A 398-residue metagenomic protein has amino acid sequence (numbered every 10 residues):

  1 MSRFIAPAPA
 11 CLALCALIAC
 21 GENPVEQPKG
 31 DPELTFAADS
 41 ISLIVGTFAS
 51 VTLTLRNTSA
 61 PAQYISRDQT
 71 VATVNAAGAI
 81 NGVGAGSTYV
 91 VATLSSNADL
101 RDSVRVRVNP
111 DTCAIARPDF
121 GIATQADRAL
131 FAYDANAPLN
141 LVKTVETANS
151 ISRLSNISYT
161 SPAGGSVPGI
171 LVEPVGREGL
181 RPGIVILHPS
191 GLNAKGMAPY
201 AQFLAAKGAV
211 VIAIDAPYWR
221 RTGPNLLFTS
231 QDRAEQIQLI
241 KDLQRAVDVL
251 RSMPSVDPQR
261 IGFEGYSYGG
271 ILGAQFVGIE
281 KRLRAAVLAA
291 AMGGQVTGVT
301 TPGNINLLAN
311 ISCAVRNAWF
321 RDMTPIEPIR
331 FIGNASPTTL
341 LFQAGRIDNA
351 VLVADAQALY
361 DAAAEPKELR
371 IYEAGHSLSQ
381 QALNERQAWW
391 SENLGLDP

Functional and structural regions predicted by a protein language model:
G21-T112: Extracytoplasmic soluble-region selector
A132-R177: N-terminal cap/lid segment of alpha/beta-hydrolase-fold proteins
G169, G179-P189: Short beta-strand element of the alpha/beta-hydrolase
L187-K241, A246, G298-I305: Cap/lid segment of the alpha/beta-hydrolase catalytic domain
G270-R321, L378-Q381: Hydrolase active-site cap/lid region
A335-S336, L341-A344: Short beta-strand/loop motif that positions the catalytic acidic residue of the alpha/beta-hydrolase fold
N349-D355: Conserved alpha/beta-hydrolase "acid-adjacent" motif
Q357-P398: C-terminal catalytic histidine-bearing segment of alpha/beta-hydrolase fold enzymes
